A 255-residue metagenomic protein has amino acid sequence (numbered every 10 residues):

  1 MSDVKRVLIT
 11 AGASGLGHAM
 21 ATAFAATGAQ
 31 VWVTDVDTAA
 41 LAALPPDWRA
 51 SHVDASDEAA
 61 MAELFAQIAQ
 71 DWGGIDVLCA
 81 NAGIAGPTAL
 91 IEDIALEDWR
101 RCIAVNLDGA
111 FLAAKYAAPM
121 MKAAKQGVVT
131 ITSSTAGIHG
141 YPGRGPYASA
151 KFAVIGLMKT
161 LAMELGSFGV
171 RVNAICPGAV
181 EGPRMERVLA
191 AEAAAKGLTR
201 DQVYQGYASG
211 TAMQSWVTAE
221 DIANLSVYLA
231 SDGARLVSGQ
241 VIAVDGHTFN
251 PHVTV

Functional and structural regions predicted by a protein language model:
V53-E63, L96: The beta1-alpha1 cofactor-binding region of Rossmann-like NAD(H)/NADP(H)-dependent oxidoreductases
A85-T88, H139, S238-V255: Short C-terminal tail/terminal secondary-structure segment of NAD(P)H-dependent dehydrogenase/reductase domains
A89-I91, D98-I103, Y207: Substrate-binding pocket helix/loop in short-chain dehydrogenase/reductase
A114, A150, M158: Active-site helix of classical SDR
S134: Residue(s) in the substrate-gating loop at a strand-loop-helix junction that position the organic substrate next
G166, R171, V237-G239: Short, small/polar-rich loop/turn modules that mediate ligand/substrate recognition or access, typified
A174, G197-V237, V244-G246: C-terminal helical subdomain
